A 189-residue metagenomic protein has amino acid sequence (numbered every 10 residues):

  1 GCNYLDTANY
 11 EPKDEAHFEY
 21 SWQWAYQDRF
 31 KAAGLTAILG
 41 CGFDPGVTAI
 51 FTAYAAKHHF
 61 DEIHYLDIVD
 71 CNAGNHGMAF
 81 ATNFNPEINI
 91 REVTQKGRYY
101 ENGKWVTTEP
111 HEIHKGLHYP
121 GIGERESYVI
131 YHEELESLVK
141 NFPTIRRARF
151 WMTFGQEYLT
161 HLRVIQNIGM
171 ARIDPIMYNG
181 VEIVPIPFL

Functional and structural regions predicted by a protein language model:
G1, G34, T144-R147: A generic structural signal for alpha->beta connector loops
T7-T36: Rossmann-fold NAD(P)-binding glycine/threonine-rich loop
A8, E15, G40-D44, S127: Glycine- and other small-residue-rich loops at beta-strand/loop junctions that grip anionic moieties
Y20, G42-P45, A49, Y128-H132: Short-chain dehydrogenase/reductase
Y26-A73: Adenosine-phosphate binding glycine-rich loop
H58-L189: C-terminal catalytic/substrate-binding lobe primarily of soluble NAD(P)-dependent oxidoreductases
